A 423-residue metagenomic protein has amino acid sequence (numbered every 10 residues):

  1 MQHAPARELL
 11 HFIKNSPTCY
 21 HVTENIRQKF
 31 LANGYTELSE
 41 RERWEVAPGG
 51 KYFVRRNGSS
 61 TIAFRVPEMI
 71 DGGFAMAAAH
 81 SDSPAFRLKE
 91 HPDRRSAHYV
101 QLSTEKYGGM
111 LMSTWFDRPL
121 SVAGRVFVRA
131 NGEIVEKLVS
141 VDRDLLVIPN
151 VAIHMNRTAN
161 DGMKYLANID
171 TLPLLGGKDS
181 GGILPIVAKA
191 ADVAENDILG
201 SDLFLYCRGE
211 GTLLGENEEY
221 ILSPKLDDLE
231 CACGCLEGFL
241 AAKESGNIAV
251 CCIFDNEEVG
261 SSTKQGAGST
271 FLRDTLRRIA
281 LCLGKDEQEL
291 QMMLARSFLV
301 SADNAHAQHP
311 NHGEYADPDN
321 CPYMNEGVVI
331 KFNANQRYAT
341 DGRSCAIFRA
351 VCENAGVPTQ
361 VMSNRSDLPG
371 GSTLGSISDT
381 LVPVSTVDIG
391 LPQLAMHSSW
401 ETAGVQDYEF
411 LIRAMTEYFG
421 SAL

Functional and structural regions predicted by a protein language model:
M1-L423: N-terminal hydrophobic/helix-forming segments and targeting peptides
